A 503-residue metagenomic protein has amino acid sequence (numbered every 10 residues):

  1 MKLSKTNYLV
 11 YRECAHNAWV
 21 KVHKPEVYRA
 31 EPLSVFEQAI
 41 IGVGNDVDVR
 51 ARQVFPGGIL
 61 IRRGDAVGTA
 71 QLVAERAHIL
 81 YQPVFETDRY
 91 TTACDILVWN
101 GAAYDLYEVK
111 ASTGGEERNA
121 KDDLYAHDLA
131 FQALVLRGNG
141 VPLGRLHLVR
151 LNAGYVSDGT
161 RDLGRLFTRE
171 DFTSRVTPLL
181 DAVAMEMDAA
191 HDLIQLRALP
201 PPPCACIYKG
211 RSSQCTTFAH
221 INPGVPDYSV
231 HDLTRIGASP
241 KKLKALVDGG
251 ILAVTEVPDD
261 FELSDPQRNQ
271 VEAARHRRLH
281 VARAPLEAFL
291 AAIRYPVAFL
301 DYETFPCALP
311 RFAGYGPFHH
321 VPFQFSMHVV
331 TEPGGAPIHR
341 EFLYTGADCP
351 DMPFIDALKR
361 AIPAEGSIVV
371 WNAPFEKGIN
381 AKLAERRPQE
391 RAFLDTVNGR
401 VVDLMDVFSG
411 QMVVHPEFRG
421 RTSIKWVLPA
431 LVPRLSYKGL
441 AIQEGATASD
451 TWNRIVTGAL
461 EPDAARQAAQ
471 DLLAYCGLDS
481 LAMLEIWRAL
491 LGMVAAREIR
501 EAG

Functional and structural regions predicted by a protein language model:
M1-A103, L243-N269, A274-H276: Metal-dependent nuclease catalytic cores that hydrolyze phosphodiester bonds in DNA/RNA, characterized by
A51, F85, L106, P285-A364 (+1 more regions): Conserved RNase H-like, two-metal-ion catalytic cores of nucleic-acid enzymes
A70, A77-P83, T87, T91-D95 (+3 more regions): Conserved DEDDh/DEDDy metal-dependent 3′-5′ exonuclease domain
V109-A120: Short beta-strand-loop-alpha-helix junction that forms the active-site gateway of nucleic-acid-processing nucleases
G114-E116, Y155-V156, G224, V254 (+9 more regions): Flexible loop/turn segments at secondary-structure boundaries
G154, G159-V230, G249, V427-A502: Acidic, Mg2+-coordinating catalytic module of metal-dependent nucleases/exonucleases that use a two-metal-ion mechanism
G237-P240: Small-residue hinge/turn detector
I251-L309: Long, highly charged low-complexity segments
